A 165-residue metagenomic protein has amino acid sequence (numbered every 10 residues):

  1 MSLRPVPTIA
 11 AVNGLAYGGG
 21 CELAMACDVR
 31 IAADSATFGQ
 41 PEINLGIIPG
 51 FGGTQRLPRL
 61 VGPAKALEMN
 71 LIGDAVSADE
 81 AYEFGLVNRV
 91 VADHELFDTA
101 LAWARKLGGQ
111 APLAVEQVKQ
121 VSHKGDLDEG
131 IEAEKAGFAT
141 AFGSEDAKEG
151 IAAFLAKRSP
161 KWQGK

Functional and structural regions predicted by a protein language model:
M1-P5, A11, Y17-L71, F84 (+1 more regions): CoA-thioester-processing core
G18, I48, A75, H94 (+1 more regions): Glycine-rich phosphate-binding loop at the start of an alpha helix
I31-A36, A78, V87-E132, A139 (+2 more regions): C-terminal long alpha-helix characteristic of the crotonase
G53-R56, K65, A114-Q117, E134-G137 (+1 more regions): Hydrophobic alpha-helical segments typical of transmembrane helices and their membrane-interface/capping positions
M69-G73, V118-V121, F154: Short alpha-helical scaffolding segments that buttress acidic/His motifs in well-ordered protein cores
D74-E80: Acidic, divalent-metal-coordinating active-site segment for phosphoryl/phosphodiester hydrolysis, typified by short
A152-K165: Terminal low-complexity tails and localization/encapsulation signals of metabolic enzymes
